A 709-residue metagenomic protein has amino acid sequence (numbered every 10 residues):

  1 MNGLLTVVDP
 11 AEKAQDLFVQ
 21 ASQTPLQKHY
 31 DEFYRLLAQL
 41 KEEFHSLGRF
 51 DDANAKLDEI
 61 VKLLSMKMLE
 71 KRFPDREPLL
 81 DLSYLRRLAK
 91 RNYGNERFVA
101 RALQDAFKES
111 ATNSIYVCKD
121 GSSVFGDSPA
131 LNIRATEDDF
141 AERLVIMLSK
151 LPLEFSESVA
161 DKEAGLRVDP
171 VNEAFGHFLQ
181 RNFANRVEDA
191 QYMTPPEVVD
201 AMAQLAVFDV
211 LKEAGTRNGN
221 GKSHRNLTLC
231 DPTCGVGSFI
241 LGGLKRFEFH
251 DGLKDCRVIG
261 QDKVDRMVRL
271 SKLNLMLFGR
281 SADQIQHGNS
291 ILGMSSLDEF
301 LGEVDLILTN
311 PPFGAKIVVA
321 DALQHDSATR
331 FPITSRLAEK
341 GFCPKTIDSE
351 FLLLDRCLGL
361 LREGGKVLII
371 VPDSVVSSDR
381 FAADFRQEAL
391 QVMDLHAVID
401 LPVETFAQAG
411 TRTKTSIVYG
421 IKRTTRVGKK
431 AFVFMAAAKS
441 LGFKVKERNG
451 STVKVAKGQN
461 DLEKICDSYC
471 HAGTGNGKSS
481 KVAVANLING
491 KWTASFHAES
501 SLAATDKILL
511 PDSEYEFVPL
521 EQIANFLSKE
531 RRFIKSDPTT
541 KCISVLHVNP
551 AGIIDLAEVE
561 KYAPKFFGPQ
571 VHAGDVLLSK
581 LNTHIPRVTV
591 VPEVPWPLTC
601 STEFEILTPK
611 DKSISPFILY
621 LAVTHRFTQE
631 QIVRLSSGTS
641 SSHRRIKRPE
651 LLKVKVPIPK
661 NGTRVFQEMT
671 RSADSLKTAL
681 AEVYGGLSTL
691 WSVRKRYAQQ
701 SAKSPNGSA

Functional and structural regions predicted by a protein language model:
N2-T24, Q408-E516: Flexible, glycine-/basic-rich loop-and-beta segments that form/coincide with the SAM-dependent methyltransferase
S65, L69-R186: Long recognition/docking surfaces used for binding and targeting
T194-T309, G314-A315, H325, P372-D373 (+3 more regions): Conserved S-adenosyl-L-methionine
A320-D326, S528-A563: DNA target-recognition patches
E339-F406, T411-G420: Conserved Class I SAM-dependent methyltransferase catalytic core
V418, L598-E605, G638-R664: A short glycine-rich beta-alpha junction/loop motif
S468-F533, K660-A709: Non-catalytic DNA-recognition/assembly elements of restriction-modification systems
S579-T624: A short beta-sheet element
